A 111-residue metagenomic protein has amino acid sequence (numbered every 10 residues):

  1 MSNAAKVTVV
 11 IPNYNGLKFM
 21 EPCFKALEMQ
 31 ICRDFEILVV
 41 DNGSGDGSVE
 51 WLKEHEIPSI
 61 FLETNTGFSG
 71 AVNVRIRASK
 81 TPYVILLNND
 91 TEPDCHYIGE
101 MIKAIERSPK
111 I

Functional and structural regions predicted by a protein language model:
A5-T8, E36: Cell-envelope/extracellular polymer assembly enzymes that use nucleotide-activated donors
G16-F19, S44, D94: Donor nucleotide-sugar binding loop of glycosyltransferases
K25-D34: Short, acidic, metal-binding catalytic loop of nucleotide-sugar glycosyltransferases
A26, D41-V49: A conserved acidic beta->alpha catalytic loop
F35-G43, I60-L62: Short beta-strand/loop segment that forms part of the nucleotide-sugar
F61-S79, N89: Glycine-rich, basic loop-to-helix element that forms the pyrophosphate-binding segment of sugar-nucleotide handling
V84: Short aromatic/hydrophobic "clamp" motif used to bind/position activated sugar donors
C95-I111: Conserved donor NDP-sugar-binding/catalytic core segment of glycosyltransferases
